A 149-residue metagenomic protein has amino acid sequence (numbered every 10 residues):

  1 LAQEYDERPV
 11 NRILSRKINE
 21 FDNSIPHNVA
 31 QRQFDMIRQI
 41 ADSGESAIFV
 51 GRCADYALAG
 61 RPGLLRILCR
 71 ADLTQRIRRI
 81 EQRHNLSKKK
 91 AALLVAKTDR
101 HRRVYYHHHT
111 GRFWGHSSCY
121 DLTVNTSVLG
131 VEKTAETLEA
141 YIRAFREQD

Functional and structural regions predicted by a protein language model:
L1-R12, Q39-I40, C53: Conserved short S/T/G-enriched processing/targeting/catalytic segments and their helical context
E4-S15, N23-H27, S87-E132: Small-molecule kinase domains that catalyze NTP-dependent phosphoryl transfer to phosphate-bearing small molecules
R16-R61: Glycine-rich phosphate-binding loop used to anchor ATP phosphates in small-molecule kinases, encompassing both
F34, V131-E139: Short, amphipathic alpha-helical "lid/cap" segments that border enzyme active or binding sites
A54-D55, A71-Q75, V128-G130: Conserved nucleotide-binding/hydrolysis micro-motifs of P-loop NTPases
G60-R83, K88-T98: Conserved phosphate-donor/acceptor-positioning beta-strand/loop module used by diverse small-molecule
F145-D149: C-terminal helical "lid" subdomain and adjoining coupling/linker elements of P-loop NTPases
